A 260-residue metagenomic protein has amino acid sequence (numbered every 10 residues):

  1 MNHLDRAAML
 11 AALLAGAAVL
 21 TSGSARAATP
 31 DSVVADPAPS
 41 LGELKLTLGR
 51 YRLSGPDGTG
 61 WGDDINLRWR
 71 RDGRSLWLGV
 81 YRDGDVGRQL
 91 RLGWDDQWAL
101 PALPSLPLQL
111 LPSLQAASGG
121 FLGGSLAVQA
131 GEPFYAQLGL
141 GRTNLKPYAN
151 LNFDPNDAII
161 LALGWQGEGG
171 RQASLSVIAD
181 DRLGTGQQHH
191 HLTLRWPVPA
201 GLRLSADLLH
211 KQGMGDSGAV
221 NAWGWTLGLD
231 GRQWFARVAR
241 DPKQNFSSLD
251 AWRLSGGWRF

Functional and structural regions predicted by a protein language model:
M1-E43, R259-F260: Cleavable N-terminal export/targeting peptides
M9-L13, L140, L183, V198: Extended hydrophobic/Leu-rich segments
A28-Q89: Short glycine/proline- and aromatic-enriched beta-strand/turn motifs that initiate or cap beta-hairpins
P37, D63-D72, R88-P104, L122-L138 (+4 more regions): Feature captures outer-membrane beta-barrel proteins of Gram-negative bacteria and organelles
L44-S54, G73-G84, P104-A117, G124 (+5 more regions): Transmembrane beta-strand segments that form the barrel wall of outer-membrane beta-barrel proteins
P56-T59, G84-R88, A116, L151-N156 (+3 more regions): Replace "Gram-negative outer membrane beta-barrel proteins" with "bacterial and organellar outer membrane beta-barrel
W61, L67, P112-S118: Extended, compositionally biased low-complexity polar/Lys-Gly-rich tracts and adjacent boundary/linker regions are
D154-G184: Hydrophobic, aromatic-enriched interface-forming segments
